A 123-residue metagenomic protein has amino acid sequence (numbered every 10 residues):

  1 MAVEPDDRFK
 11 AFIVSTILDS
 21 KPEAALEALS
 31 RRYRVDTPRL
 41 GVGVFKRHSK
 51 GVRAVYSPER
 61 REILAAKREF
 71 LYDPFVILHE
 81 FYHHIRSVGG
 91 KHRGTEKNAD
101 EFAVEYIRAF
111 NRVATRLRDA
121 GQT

Functional and structural regions predicted by a protein language model:
E4-L64, R68-F70, R116-T123: Auxiliary, metal-adjacent structural segments of Zn-dependent hydrolase domains
P22, P74, T95, A99: Hydrophobic (often cysteine-bearing) scaffold residues that line and stabilize catalytic clefts of nucleotide/cofactor
R32, V76, N111: Metal-dependent phosphohydrolase cores
R61-I77, G90-R93: Short pre-active-site segment immediately N-terminal to the catalytic Zn-binding motif
F75-V88, A99: Active-site recognition of the HExxH zinc-binding catalytic motif
R93-T123: Post-HExxH zinc-binding segment in Zn-dependent metallohydrolases
